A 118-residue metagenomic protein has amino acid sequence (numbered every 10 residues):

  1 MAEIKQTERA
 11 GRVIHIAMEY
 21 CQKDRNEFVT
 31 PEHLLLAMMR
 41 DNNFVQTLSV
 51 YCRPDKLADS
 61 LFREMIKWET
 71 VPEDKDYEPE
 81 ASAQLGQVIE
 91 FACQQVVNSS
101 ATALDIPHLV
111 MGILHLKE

Functional and structural regions predicted by a protein language model:
M1-E118: Histone-fold recognition with a strong bias for associated Lys/Arg-rich disordered tails
